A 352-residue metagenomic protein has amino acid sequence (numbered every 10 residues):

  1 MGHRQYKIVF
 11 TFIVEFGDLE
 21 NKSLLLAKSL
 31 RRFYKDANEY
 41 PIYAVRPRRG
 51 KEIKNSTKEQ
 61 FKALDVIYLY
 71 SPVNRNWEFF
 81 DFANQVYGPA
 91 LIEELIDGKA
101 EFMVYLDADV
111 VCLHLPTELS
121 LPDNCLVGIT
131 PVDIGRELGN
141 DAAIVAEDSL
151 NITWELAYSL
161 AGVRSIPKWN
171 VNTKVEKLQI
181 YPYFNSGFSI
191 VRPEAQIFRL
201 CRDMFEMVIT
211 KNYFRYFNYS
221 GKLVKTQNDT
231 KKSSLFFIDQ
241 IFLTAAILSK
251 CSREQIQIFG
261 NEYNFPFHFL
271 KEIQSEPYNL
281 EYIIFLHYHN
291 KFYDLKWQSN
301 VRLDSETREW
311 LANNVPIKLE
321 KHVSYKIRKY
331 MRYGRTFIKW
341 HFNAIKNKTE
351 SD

Functional and structural regions predicted by a protein language model:
M1-D352: Glycosyltransferase catalytic domains, chiefly GT-A lineage
